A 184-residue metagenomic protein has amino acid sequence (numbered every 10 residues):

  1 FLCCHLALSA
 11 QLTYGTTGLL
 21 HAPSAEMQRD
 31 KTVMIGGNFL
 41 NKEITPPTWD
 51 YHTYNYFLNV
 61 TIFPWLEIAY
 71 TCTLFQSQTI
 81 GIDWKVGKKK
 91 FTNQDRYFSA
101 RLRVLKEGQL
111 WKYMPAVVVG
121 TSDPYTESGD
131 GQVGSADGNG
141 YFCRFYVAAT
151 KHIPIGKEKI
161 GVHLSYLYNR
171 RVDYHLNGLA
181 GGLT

Functional and structural regions predicted by a protein language model:
F1-Q11: Bacterial Sec-dependent N-terminal signal peptides
A10-F145, T150-E158, L167-Y168: Transmembrane beta-barrel domains of Gram-negative outer membranes and organellar outer membranes
H163-S165: Active-site pocket-lining/capping segments in soluble small-molecule metabolic enzymes
R171-V172: Active-site rim beta-loop-alpha module in soluble metabolic enzymes
N177-T184: Outer membrane beta-barrel transmembrane domains
